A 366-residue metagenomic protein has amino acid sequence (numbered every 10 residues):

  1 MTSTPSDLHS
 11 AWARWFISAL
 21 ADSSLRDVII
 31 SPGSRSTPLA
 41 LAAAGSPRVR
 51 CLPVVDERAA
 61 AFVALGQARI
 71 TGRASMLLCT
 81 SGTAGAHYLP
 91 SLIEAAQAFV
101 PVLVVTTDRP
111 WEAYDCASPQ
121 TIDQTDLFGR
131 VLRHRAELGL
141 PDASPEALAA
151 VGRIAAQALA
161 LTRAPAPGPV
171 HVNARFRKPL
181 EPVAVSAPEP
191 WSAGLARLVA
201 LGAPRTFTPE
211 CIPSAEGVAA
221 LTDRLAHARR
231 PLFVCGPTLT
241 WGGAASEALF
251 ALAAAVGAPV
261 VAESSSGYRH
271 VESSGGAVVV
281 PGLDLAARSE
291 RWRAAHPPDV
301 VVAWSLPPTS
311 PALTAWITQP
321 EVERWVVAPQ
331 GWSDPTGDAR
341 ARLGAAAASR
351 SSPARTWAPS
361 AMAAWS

Functional and structural regions predicted by a protein language model:
M1-L8, L138, D142, A315-S366: Phosphate/pyrophosphate-binding active-site segments
S3, D7, G152-Q157, L161-H227: Conformationally flexible catalytic loops at phosphate/diphosphate-handling active centers
W15-L25, Q67-G72, A160-A166, G217-P231 (+2 more regions): Glycine-rich phosphate/diphosphate-binding loops that line cofactor/substrate pockets in enzymes
R26-L41: N-terminal glycine-rich anion-binding loops that anchor highly charged ligand groups
T37-Y114, V300, T309: Thiamine diphosphate
R73, Q120-G168, A294-P298: Conserved thiamine diphosphate
H87, A219, V234-V327: Glycine-rich, anion-gripping cofactor-binding loops and their flanking helix/strand elements in enzyme active sites
R109, A174-L180, P237-L239, G331: Glycine-rich beta-alpha junction loops
